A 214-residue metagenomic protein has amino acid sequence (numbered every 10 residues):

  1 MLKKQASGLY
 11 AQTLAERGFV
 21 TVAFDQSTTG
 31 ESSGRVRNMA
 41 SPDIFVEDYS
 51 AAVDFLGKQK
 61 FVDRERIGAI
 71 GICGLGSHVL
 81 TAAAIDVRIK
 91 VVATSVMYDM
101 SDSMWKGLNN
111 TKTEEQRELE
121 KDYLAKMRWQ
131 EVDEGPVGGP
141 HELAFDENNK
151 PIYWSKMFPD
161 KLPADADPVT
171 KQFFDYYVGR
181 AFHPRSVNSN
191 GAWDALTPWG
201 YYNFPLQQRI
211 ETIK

Functional and structural regions predicted by a protein language model:
M1-L2, C73: Active-site glycine-rich loops that stabilize anionic/oxyanionic intermediates across multiple enzyme folds
L2-A6, T29-R64: Catalytic nucleophile-loop/oxyanion-hole region of alpha/beta-hydrolase and closely related hydrolase-like folds
A11-S33: Conserved alpha/beta-hydrolase
Q12, L80-T81, E211: Alpha-helical segments flanking ligand/cofactor-binding loops in enzyme cores
G71-T81: Glycine-rich nucleophile elbow surrounding the catalytic serine of serine-hydrolase chemistry
T81-D175: Alpha/beta-hydrolase-fold enzymes
R180-Y202: Hydrophobic, aromatic-rich cap/lid helix
W199-K214: Conserved serine/cysteine hydrolase catalytic core
